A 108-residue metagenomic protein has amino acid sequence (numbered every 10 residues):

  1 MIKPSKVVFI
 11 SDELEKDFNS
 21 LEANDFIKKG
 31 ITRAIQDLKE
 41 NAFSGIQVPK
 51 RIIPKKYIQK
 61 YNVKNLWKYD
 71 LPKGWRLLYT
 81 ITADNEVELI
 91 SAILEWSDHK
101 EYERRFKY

Functional and structural regions predicted by a protein language model:
M1-D37: Arg/Lys-rich, positively charged N-terminal/basic patches that mediate binding to nucleic acids
I2-S5, N19-S20, L66-Y108: Enriched for short, Lys/Arg-rich terminal
S20, D37-S44, Y108: A structural signal for alpha-helix termini and helix-coil/disorder junctions
A23-N24, I52-I58, T80-T82: Intrinsically disordered, low-complexity boundary segments flanking structured domains
D25-I27, I35, K55, E86 (+1 more regions): General N-terminal targeting signals
E40-Y69: A short, surface-exposed loop/turn module that caps and links secondary-structure elements
